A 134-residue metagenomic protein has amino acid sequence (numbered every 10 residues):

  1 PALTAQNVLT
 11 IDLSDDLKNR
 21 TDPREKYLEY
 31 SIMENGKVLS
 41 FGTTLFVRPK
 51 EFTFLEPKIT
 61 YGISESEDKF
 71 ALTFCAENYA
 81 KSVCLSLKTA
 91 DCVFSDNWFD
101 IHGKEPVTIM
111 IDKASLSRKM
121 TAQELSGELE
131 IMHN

Functional and structural regions predicted by a protein language model:
P1-R24, A90-R118: Intrinsically disordered, low-complexity Pro/Gly/Ser/Thr-rich segments with frequent PxxP/GP/PP motifs and embedded
K18-F41, S117-N134: Short, aromatic- and glycine-rich surface loops/edge beta-strands on solvent-exposed regions
P23, E65-E67, N78: Short, surface-exposed loop/turn motifs at beta-strand boundaries within globular domains
T44-L45, D112: Residue-level structural signal for beta-strand termini and adjacent loop
L45-E67: Low-complexity, acidic Ser/Thr/Pro/Gly-rich terminal tails and inter-domain linkers that flank the onset of structured
D68-L72: Structural beta-strand segments of beta-rich domains
C75-V93: Short acidic, flexible loop segments centered on an aromatic residue
